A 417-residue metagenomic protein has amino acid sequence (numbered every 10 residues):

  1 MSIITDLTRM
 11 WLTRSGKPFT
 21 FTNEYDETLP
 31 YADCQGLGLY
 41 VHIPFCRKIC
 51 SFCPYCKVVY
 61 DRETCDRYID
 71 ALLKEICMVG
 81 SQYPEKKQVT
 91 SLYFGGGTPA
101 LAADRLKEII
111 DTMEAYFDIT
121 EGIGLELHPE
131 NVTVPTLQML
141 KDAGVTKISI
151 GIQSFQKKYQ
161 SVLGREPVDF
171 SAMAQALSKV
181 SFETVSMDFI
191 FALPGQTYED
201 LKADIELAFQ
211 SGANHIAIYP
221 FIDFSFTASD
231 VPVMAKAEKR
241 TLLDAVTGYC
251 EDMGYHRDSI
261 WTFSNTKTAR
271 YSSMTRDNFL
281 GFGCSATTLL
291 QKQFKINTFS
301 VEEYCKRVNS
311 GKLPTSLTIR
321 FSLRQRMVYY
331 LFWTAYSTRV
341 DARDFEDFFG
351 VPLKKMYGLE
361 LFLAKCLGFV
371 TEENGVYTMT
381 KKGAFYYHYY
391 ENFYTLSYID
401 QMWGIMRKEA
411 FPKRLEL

Functional and structural regions predicted by a protein language model:
M1-L37, R47, E85, L367 (+2 more regions): Flexible, acidic/Gly-rich N-terminal and inter-domain linker regions that tether and position cofactor-handling modules
D33-D70: Canonical Radical SAM [4Fe-4S] cluster-binding loop centered on the CxxxCxxC motif and its immediate flanking residues
K57-Q82, V89-G248: Conserved non-cysteine loop/helix-boundary elements of the Radical SAM core domain that shape
L193-Q196, N214-K236, R257-S273, C284-Y304 (+1 more regions): Flexible glycine/acidic-rich beta-alpha junction loops that bind and position SAM and/or redox cofactors in anaerobic
C284-F362: Hydrophobic, secondary-structure "cap" segments at the distal end of domains
K365-G375: A short, conserved structural fragment
Y377-A384: Basic, amphipathic "hinge/linker" alpha-helix immediately C-terminal to the N-terminal HTH DNA-binding motif
A384-L417: Short, amphipathic alpha-helical interaction segments positioned at domain boundaries
